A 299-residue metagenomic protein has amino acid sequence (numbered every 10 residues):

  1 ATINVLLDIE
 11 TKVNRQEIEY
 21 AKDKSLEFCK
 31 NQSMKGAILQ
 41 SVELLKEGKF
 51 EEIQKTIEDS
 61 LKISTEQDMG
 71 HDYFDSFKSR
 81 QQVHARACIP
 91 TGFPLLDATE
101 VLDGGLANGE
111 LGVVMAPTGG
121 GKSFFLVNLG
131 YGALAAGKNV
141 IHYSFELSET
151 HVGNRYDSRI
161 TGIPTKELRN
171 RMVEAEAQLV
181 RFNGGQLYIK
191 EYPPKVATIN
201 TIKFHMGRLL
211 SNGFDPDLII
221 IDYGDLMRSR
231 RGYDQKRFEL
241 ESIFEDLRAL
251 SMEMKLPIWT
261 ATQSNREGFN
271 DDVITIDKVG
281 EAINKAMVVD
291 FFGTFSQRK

Functional and structural regions predicted by a protein language model:
A1-R80: Short, small/acidic-rich helices and loops at N termini and domain boundaries of DNA replication/processing enzymes
Y73-T99: N-terminal pre-Walker A segment at the start of P-loop NTPase domains
E100-L102, A135-D215, S229: Cytosolic-facing regulatory segments adjacent to core modules
V101-G109: Phosphate-binding P-loop
M115-A116: The Walker A (P-loop) glycine that initiates the GxxxxGKT/S ATP-binding motif of P-loop NTPases
G119, R155, V173-E174, F238-K299: Phosphate-binding/switch region of NTP-binding enzymes
K122: Conserved lysine of the Walker
F125, L129: Hydrophobic positions on the alpha1 helix immediately C-terminal to the Walker A/P-loop
